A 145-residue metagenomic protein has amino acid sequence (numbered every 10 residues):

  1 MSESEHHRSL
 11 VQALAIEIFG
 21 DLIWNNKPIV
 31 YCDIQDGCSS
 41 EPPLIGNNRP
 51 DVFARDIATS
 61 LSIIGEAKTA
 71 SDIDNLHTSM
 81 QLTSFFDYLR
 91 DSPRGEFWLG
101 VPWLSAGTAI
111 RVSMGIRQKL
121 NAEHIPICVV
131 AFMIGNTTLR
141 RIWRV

Functional and structural regions predicted by a protein language model:
M1-F19: Nuclease catalytic cores
S2-H6, W24-S60: Active-site metal-binding core of divalent-cation-utilizing nuclease and nuclease-like domains
S9-A15, L76-F85, A109-I116: Well-ordered, non-membrane alpha-helical segments in soluble/globular domains
L44, S71-L76, L104-G107: Acidic-and-aromatic substrate-binding clefts and catalytic sites of carbohydrate-active enzymes
V52-T78, L82-F85: Conserved catalytic cores of phosphodiester-cleaving nucleases, focusing on short active-site segments
G65-K68, W98-W103: Conserved beta-strand segments of the P-loop GTPase G domain that flank and frequently precede/overlap
F86-G95, Q118-A122: Arginine/glycine-rich "motif VI" loop of SF2 helicases in the C-terminal RecA-like domain
G100-V145: Domain-level recognition of nuclease-like catalytic cores that cleave nucleotide substrates
